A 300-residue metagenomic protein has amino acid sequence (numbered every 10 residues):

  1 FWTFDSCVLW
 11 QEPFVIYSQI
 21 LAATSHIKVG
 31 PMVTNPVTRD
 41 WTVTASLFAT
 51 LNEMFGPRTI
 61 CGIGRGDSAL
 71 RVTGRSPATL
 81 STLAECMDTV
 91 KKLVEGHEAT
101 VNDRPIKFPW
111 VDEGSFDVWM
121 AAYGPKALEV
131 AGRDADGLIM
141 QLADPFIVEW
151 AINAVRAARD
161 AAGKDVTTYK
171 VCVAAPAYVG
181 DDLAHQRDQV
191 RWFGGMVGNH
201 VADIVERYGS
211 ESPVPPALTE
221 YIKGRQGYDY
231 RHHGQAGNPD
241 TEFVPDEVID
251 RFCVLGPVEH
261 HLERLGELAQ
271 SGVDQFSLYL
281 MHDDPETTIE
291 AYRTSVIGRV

Functional and structural regions predicted by a protein language model:
F1-M32, F116: N-terminal beta1-alpha1-beta2 module of alpha/beta enzyme domains
F1-T3, K28-M32, T59-I63, V118-A121 (+3 more regions): Hydrophobic faces of well-ordered beta-strands that scaffold small-molecule active sites in alpha/beta enzyme cores
D5-E12, P36-T42, P145-E149, Y178-V179 (+2 more regions): Acidic-and-aromatic substrate-binding clefts and catalytic sites of carbohydrate-active enzymes
Y17-K28, F48-T59, G132, A161-V166 (+1 more regions): Acidic (Asp/Glu)-rich catalytic clusters
I20, L51, V90, A131 (+5 more regions): Conserved, mostly hydrophobic/aromatic
W41-N52, G180-V190: Catalytic cores of alpha/beta
S76-P109, V148, N153-Q270: An alpha-helical appendage that flanks or caps ligand/catalytic pockets
W119-R159: Loop-centered beta-sheet repeat module
